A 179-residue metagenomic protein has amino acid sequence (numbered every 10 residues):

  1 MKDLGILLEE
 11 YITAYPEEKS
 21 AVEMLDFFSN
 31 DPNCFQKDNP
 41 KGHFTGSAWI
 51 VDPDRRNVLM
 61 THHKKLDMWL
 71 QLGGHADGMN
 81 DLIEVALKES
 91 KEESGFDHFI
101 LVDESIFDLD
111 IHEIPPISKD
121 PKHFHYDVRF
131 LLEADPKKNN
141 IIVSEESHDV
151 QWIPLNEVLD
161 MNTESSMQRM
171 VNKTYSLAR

Functional and structural regions predicted by a protein language model:
M1-K19: Alpha-helical and coiled-coil interaction segments, frequently adjacent to or embedded within charge-biased
T13-S47: Acidic, metal-coordinating catalytic segment for phosphate/diphosphate chemistry, firing primarily on the Nudix
Q36-Q71: N-terminal strand-loop-strand
M60-K88: Aromatic- and glycine-enriched beta-alpha-beta binding-site module
D77-S166: Unchanged
N162-R179: Charged phosphate-binding loop/patch that engages nucleotide di/tri-phosphates or the phosphate backbone of nucleic
